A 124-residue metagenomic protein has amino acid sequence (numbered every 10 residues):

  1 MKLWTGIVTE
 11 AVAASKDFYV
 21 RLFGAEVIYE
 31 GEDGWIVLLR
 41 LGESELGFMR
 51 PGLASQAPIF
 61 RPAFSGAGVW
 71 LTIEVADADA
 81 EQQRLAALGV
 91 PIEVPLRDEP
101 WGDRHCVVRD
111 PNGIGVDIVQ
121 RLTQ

Functional and structural regions predicted by a protein language model:
M1-W4, E26-I73, Q82-R109, Q120-Q124: Vicinal oxygen chelate
V8-A11, P100: Conserved beta-strand-loop-alpha-helix junction that forms the acyl-donor binding cleft
A11-V12, A76-A78: Helix N-cap motif at beta-to-alpha junctions
S15-V20, L85, G113: Conserved active-site tyrosine of GNAT-family acetyltransferases
